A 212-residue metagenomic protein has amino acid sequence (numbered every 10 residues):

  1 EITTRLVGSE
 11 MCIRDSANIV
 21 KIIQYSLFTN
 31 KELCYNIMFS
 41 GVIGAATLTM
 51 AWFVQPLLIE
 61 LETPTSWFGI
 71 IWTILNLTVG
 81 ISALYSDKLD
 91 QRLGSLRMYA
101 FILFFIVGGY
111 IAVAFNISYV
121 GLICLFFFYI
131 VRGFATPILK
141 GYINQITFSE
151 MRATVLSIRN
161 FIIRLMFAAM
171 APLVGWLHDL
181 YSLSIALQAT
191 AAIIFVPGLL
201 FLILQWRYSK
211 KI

Functional and structural regions predicted by a protein language model:
E1-I13: Single conserved hydrophobic/aromatic residue that forms the stacking wall/gate of nucleotide- or nucleobase-binding
N30-L75, A168: Helix-loop boundary and gating motifs at the non-cytosolic
P64-W67, L173-F195: A membrane-interface helix-boundary motif in multi-pass transporters
T65-S66, S149-R159: Loop-to-transmembrane helix entry/capping segments in MFS-fold secondary transporters and related SLC/MFSD carriers
I81-S95, H178-D179: Helix-to-loop junctions at the C-terminal end of transmembrane segments in multipass secondary transporters
R97-A112, A191: Structural signature of the two symmetry-related core transmembrane helices
A112-L125: Helix-loop junctions at membrane interfaces in 12-TM secondary transporters
V113-A114, Q188-I212: Multi-pass alpha-helical transporter architecture, strongest for 12-TM Major Facilitator/SLC carriers used
